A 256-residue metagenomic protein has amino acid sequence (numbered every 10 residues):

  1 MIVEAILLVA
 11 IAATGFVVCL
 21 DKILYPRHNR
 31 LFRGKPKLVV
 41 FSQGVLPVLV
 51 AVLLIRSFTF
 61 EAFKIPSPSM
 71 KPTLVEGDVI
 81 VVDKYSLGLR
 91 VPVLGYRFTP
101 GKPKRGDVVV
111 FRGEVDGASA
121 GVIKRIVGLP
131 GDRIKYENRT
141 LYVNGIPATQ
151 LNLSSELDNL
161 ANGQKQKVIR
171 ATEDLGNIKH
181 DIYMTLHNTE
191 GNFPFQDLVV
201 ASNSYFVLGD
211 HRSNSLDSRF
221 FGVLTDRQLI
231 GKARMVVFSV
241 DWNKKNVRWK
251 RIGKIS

Functional and structural regions predicted by a protein language model:
I2-P26, G34, E76-S256: Soluble "head" domains of membrane/secretory-pathway proteins
K22-N29, F60, K64, K71: Perimembrane helix-loop junctions in membrane proteins
F32-V40: Membrane-interface segments at loop-to-transmembrane junctions
V39-K64, V79, Y85-R90: Transmembrane alpha-helices and immediately adjacent membrane-cytoplasm interface residues in multi-pass integral
P66-E76, I80: Hydrophobic alpha-helical transmembrane segments and immediately flanking/interface helices in integral membrane
